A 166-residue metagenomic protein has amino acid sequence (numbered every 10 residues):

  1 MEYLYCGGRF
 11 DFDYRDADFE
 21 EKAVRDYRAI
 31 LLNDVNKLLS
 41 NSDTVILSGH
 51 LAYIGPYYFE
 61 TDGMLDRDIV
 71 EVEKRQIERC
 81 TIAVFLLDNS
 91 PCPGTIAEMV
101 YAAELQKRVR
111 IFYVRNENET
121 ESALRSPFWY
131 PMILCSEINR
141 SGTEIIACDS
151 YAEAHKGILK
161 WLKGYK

Functional and structural regions predicted by a protein language model:
M1-K166: Conserved catalytic or regulatory cores that recognize and/or transform ribose-phosphate-containing ligands
